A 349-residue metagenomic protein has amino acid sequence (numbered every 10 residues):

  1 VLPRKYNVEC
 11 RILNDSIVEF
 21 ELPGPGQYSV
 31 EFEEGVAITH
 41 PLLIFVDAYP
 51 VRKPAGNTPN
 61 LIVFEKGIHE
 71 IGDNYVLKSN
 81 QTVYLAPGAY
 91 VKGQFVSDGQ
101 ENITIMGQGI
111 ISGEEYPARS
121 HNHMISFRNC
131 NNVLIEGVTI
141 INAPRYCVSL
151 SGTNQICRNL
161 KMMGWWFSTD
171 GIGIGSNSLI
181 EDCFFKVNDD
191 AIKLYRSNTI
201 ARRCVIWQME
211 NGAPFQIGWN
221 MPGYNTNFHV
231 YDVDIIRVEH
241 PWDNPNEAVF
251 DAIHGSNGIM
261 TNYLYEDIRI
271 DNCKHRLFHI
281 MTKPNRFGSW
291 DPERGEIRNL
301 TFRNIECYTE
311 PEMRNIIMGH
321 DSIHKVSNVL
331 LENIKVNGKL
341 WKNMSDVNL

Functional and structural regions predicted by a protein language model:
V1-S79, Y90-H121, L330-E332, G338-L349: Extracellular "leader-to-stem" segments immediately downstream of a signal peptide or signal-anchor in secreted/lumenal
S16-L22, H69-T82, Y90-M106, G113-V133 (+5 more regions): Extracellular beta-strand-rich solenoid/capping regions of secreted or surface-exposed proteins that bind or remodel
H40, G93-F95, E115, R202 (+8 more regions): Short acidic, gly/pro-rich beta-turn/loop elements at beta-sheet edges and active-site/ligand-binding grooves
N80-T82, P87, E101-S112, N131-N142 (+8 more regions): Right-handed parallel beta-helix
Q94, M124, Y146-C147, T169-G171 (+6 more regions): Structural detector of coil-to-beta-strand junctions
P117-I125, M162-G171, N177, K186: Catalytic cores of extracellular degradative/oxidative enzymes
T169-G171, G175, N220-M221, N225 (+2 more regions): Alpha-helix capping and helix-loop boundary segments enriched in small/acidic/polar residues
P241-L349: Extracellular beta-rich repeat passengers
